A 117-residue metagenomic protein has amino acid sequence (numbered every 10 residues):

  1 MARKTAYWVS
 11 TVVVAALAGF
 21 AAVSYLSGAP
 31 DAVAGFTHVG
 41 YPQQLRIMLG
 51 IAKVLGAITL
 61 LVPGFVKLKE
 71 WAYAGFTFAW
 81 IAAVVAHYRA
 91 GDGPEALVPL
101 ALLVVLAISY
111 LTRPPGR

Functional and structural regions predicted by a protein language model:
M1-R117: Membrane-interface extramembranous regions
